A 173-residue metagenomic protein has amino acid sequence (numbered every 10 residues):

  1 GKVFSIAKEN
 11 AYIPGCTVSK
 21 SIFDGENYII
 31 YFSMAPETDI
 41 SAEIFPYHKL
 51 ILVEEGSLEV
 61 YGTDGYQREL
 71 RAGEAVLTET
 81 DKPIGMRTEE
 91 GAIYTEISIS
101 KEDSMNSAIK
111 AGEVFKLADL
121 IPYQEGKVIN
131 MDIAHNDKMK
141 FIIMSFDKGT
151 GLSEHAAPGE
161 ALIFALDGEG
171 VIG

Functional and structural regions predicted by a protein language model:
G1-Y28, R71-A72, G91-I93, S98-K140: A short, N-terminal "cap"/entry segment at the start of jelly-roll beta-barrel domains of the cupin/DSBH fold
Y12-V18, G25-F45, G126-I129, K140-A157: Conserved short histidine dyad/triad with adjacent acidic residue
D39, E74-A75, P83, G151: Residue-level marker of beta-strand positions
Y47-T63, P158-G173: Glycine- and acidic-residue-biased ligand/ion/polar-headgroup-sensing regions
D64-D81: Short acidic-glycine-tyrosine-enriched beta hairpin
M86-E90: Asparagine-centered strand-capping/turn motif at beta-strand->loop junctions
